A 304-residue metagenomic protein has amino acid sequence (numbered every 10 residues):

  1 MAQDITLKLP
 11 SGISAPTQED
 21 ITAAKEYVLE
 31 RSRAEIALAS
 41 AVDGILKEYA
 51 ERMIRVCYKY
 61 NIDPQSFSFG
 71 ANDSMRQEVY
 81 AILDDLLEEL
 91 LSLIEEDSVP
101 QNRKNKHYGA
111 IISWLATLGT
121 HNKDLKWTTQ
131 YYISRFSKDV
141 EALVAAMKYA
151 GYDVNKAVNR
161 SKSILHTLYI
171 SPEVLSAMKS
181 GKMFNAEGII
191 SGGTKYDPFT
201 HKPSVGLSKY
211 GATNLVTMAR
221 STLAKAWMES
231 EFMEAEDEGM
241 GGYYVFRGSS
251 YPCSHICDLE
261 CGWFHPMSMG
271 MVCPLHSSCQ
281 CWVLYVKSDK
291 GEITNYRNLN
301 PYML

Functional and structural regions predicted by a protein language model:
M1-V205, K287-L304: N-terminal leader/targeting and assembly helices and adjacent pre-domain segments
M178, I189-T294, L299: Acidic, glycine-rich two-metal-ion catalytic cores of nucleic acid-processing enzymes
